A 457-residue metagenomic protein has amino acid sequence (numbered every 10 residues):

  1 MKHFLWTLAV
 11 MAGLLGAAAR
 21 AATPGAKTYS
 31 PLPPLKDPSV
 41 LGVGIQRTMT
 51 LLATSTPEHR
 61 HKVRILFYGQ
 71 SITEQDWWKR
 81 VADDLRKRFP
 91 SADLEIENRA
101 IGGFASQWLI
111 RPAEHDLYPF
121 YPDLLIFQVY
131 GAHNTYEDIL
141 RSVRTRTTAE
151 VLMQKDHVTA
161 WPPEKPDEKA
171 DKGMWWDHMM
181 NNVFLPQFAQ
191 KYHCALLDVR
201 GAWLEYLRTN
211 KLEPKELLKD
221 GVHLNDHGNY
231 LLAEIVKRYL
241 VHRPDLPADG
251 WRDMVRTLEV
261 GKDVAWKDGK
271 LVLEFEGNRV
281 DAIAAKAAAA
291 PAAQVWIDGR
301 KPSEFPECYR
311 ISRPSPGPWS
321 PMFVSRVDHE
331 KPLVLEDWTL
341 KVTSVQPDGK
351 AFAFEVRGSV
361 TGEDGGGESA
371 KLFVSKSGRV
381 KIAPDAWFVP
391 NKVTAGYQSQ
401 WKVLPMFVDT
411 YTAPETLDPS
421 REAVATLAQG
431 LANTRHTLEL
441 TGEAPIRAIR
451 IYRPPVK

Functional and structural regions predicted by a protein language model:
M1-F4: Positively charged n-region of N-terminal signal peptides that target proteins for export
W6-G16: Bacterial N-terminal signal peptides
A17-P24: Boundary at the C-terminal end of the N-terminal hydrophobic targeting segment
P24-Y68, I72: Membrane/wall-proximal cationic-aromatic binding patches
K62-W78, I101-A105, R279: Catalytic nucleophile-elbow at a beta strand-turn-alpha helix junction centered on a G-D-S/GDSL motif, marking
K79-D253, K262-K270, E274-G277, A285-K457: Alpha-helical cap/lid subdomain in secreted, periplasmic, or secretory-pathway luminal O-acyl-processing enzymes
L258-E259: Short, mixed-charge aromatic SLiMs
